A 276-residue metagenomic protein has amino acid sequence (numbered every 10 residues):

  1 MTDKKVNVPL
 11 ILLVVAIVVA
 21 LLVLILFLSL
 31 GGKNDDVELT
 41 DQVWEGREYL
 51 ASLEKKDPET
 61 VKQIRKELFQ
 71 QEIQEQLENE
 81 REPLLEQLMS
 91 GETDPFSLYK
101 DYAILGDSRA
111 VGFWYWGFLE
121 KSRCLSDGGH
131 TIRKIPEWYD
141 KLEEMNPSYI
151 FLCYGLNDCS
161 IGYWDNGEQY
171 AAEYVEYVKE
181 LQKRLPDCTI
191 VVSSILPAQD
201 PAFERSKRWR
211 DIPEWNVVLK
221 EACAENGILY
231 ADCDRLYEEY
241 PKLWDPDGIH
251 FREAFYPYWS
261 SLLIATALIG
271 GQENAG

Functional and structural regions predicted by a protein language model:
M1-Y99, G270-G276: N-terminal secretory targeting modules
M89-E173: Conserved SGNH/GDSL esterase-like catalytic core that processes O-acyl groups on lipids and polysaccharides
L105-D107, S193, A231: Active-site flanking residues adjacent to catalytic metal/cofactor-binding acidic residues
C153, S193-S194: Alpha/beta-hydrolase-fold catalytic nucleophile elbow
G167-Y177, W209-W215: Charged helix-capping and loop-helix junction motifs
Y177-L181, C223: Hydrophobic positions in alpha-helices of CheY-like receiver
L185-T189: A short helix->loop->beta-strand "cap" motif at the edges of active sites that frequently abuts
A198-G276: Catalytic His-Asp segment of secreted/periplasmic serine-dependent ester chemistry enzymes
